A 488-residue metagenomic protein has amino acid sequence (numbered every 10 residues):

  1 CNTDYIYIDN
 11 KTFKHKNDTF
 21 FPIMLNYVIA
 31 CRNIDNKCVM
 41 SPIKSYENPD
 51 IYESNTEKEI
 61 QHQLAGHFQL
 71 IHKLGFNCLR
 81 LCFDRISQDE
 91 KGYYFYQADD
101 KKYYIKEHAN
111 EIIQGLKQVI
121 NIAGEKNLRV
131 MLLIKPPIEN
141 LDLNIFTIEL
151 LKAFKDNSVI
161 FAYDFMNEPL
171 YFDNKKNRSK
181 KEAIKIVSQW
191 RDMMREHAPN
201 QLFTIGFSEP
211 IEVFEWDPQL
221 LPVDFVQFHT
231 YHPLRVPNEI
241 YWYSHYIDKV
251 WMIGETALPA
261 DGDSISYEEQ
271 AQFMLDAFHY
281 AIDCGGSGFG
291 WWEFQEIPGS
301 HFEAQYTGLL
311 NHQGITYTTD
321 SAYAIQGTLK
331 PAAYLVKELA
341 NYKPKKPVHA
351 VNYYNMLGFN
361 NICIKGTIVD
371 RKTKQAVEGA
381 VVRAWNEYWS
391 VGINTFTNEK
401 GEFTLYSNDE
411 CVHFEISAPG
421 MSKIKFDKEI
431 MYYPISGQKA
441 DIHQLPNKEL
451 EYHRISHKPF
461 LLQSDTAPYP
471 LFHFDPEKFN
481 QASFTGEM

Functional and structural regions predicted by a protein language model:
I8-D9, F13-V223: Active-site mouth of glycoside hydrolases
I145, K152, V159, P169-S287 (+2 more regions): Extracellular glycoside hydrolase catalytic/binding regions
W292-K365, L471: Aromatic-rich peripheral "rim/lid" segments of glycoside hydrolase catalytic domains that contact and position glycan
I364, R371-Y388, D409: Short, ordered, surface-exposed loop/turn motifs in non-cytosolic proteins
I364-D370, G401, F460: A short, amphipathic beta-strand motif
E378, E387-Y406: Short, acidic Ser/Thr/Gly-rich low-complexity loop/linker segments typical of extracellular and cell-surface proteins
T404-H413, P419: Short Pro-Gly-centered beta-turn/loop motif in secreted/extracellular proteins
E415-L445: A short, solvent-exposed loop/turn motif at the edges and junctions of modular extracellular/periplasmic domains
